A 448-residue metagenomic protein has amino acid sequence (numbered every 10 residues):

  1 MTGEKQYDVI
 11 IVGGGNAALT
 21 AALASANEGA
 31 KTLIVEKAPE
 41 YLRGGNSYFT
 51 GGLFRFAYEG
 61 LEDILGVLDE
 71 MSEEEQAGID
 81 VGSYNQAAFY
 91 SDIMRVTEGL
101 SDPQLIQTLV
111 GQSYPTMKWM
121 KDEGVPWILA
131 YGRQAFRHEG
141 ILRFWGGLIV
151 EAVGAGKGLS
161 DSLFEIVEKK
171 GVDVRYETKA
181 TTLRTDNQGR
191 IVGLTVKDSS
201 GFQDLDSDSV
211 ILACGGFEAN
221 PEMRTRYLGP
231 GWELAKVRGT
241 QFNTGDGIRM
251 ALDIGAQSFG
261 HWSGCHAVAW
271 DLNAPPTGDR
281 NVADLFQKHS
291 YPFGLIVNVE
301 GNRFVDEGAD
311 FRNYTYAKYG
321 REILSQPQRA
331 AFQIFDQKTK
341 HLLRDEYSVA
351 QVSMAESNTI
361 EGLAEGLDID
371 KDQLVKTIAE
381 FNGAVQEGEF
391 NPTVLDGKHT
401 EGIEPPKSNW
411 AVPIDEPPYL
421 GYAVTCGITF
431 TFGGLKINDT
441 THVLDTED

Functional and structural regions predicted by a protein language model:
G3-A17: Beta1/beta-strand and adjacent pyrophosphate-binding region of the FAD-binding site in flavoprotein oxidoreductases
N27-S47: Glycine-rich FAD pyrophosphate-binding loop
Y48-Y84: N-terminal glycine-rich dinucleotide-binding loop that anchors FAD/FMN and/or NAD(P) in oxidoreductases
E75-G140, N358-E380: Rossmann-like flavin
E98, D102-F202, P221-M223, A269-N273 (+1 more regions): Conserved redox-cofactor binding core of oxidoreductases
T182, Q373-D448: A glycine-rich dinucleotide-binding beta-alpha-beta segment and adjacent secondary-structure elements that constitute
D198-A274, T441: Glycine-rich loop(s) and the adjacent beta-strand/alpha-helix scaffold that form part
T244, I248-Q373: An anion/pyrophosphate-binding glycine-rich loop and adjacent beta-alpha core in soluble alpha-beta enzymes
